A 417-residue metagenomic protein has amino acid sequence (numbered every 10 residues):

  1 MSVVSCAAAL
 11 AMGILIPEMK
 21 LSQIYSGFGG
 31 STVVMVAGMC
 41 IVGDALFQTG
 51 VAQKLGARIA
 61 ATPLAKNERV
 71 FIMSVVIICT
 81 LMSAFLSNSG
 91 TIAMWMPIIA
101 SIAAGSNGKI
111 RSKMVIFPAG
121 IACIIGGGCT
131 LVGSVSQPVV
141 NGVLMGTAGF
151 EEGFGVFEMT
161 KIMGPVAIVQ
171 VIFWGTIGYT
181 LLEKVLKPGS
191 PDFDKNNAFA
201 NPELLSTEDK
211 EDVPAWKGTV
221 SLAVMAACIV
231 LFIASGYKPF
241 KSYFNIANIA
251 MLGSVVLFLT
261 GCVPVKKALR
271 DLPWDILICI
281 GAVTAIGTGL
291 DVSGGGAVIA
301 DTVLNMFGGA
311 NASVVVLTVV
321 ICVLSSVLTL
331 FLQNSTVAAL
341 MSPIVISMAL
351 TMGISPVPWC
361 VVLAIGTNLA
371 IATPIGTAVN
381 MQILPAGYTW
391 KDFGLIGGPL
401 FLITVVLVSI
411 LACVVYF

Functional and structural regions predicted by a protein language model:
M1, I78-S87, I121-V132, L231-S235 (+2 more regions): Transmembrane alpha-helix interface/packing and boundary motifs in multi-pass membrane proteins, characterized by
M1-A37, I41-G43, K161-D301, F401-F417: Hydrophobic transmembrane alpha-helices of multi-pass small-molecule transporters
V3-A9, S87-W95, C129-G133, K241 (+3 more regions): Hydrophobic alpha-helical membrane segments of integral membrane proteins
V4, P17-K109, W274-M352: Membrane-embedded alpha-helical segments and adjacent helix-loop junctions characteristic of multi-pass solute
L21, R111-S112, V156, I246 (+3 more regions): Alpha-helix N-cap/start motif
S26, V34, G38-M39, G43 (+15 more regions): Alpha-helical transmembrane segments of multi-pass inner-membrane proteins, especially transporters/permeases
S106-E208, M352, A364-F417: Juxtamembrane and boundary regions of transmembrane helices in multi-pass small-molecule transporters and channels
